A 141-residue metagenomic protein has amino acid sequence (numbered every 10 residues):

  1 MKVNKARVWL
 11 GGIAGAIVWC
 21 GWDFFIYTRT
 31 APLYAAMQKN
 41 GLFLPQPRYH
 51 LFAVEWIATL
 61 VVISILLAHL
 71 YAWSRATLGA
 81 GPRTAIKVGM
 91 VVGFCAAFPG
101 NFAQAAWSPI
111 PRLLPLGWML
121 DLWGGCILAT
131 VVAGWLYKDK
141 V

Functional and structural regions predicted by a protein language model:
M1-V141: Juxtamembrane/disordered regions of integral membrane proteins
